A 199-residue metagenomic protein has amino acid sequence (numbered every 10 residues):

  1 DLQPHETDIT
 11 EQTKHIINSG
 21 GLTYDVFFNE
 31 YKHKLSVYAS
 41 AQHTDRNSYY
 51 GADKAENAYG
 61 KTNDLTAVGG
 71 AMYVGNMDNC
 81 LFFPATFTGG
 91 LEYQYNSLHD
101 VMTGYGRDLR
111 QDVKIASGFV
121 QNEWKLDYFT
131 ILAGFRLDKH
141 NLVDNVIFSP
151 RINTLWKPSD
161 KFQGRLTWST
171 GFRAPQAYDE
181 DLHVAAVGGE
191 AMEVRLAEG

Functional and structural regions predicted by a protein language model:
D1-G199: Outer-membrane beta-barrel proteins, especially TonB-dependent receptors
